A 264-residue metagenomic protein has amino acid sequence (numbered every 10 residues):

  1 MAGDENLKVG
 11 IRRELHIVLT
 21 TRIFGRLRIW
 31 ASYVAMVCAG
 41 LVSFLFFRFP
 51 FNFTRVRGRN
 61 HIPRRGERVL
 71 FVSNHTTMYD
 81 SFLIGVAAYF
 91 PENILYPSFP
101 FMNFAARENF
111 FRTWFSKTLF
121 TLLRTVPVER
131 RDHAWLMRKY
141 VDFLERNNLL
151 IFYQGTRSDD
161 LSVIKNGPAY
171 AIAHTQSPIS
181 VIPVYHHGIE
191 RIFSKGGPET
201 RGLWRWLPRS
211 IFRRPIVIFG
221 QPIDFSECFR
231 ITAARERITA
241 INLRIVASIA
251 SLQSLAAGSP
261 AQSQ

Functional and structural regions predicted by a protein language model:
M1-P97, R107, F111-T125: Membrane-anchoring hydrophobic helices of lipid-metabolizing enzymes
M1-R13, N242, Q253, A257-Q264: Soluble, non-transmembrane catalytic domains of enzymes that act on hydrophobic metabolites at membranes
P50-R57, R131, V163, E199-G202: Short gly/ser/thr-rich secondary-structure transition/capping motifs
E67-S73, R146-Y153, I179: Generic beta-sheet signal
N74, A106, Q154, V184-H186: Cofactor-binding loop segments of dinucleotide-utilizing enzymes, especially the Rossmann-like FAD- and NAD(P)+-binding
W114-K117, N148, D159-T232: A cross-family acyltransferase "interaction/gating" segment
V126-L161: Internal catalytic-core helix/loop-beta-alpha segment that presents or stabilizes conserved functional determinants
